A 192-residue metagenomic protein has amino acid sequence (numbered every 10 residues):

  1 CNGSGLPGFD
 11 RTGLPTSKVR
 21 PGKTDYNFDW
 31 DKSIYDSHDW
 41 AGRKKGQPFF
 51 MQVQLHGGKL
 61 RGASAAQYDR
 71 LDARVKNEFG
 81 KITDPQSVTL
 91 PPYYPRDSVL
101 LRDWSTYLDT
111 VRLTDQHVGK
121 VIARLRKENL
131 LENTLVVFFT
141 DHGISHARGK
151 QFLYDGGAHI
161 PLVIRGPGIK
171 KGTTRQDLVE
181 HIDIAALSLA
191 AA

Functional and structural regions predicted by a protein language model:
C1-G62: Catalytic-site neighborhoods of secreted/periplasmic enzymes that process anionic sulfate/phosphate groups
F28, W40-A192: Active-site-proximal cap/lid insertion segments
